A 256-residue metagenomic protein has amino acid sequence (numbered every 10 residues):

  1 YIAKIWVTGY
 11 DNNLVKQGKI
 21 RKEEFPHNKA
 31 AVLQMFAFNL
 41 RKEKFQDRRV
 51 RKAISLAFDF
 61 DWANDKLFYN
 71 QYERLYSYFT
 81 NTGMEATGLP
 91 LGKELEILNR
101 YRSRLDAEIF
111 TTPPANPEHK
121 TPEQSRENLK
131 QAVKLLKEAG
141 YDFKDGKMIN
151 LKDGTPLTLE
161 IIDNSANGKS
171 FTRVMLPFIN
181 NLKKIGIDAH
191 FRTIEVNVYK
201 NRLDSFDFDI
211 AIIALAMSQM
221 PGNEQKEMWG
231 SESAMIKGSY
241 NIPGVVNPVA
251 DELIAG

Functional and structural regions predicted by a protein language model:
Y1-D11, K52-L56, N167, V174-N180 (+1 more regions): Ligand-site clamp/hinge motif
Y1-K42, A53, D61-T82, K200 (+2 more regions): Extracellular/periplasmic solute-recognition and catalytic clefts
W6, D47, S170, N201-R202 (+1 more regions): Extracytoplasmic/secreted cell-surface and envelope-processing proteins
K22, K29, Q34, N64 (+5 more regions): Extracytoplasmic/peripheral linker and loop segments enriched in polar/acidic and small residues with frequent Thr/Pro
N39-R41, I162-A166, I194: Short strand-loop junctions, especially beta-strand C-caps/beta-turns that link beta-sheets to coils or alpha-helices
Q46-N180, V249-E252: Append "and occasionally in soluble cytosolic enzymes with long acidic Gly/Pro-rich linkers
M148-N150, Y199-L203, F208-I210: Accessory recognition modules or surfaces
N164-L176, N180-A189, D207-S218, V246: C-terminal substrate/ligand-recognition segments
